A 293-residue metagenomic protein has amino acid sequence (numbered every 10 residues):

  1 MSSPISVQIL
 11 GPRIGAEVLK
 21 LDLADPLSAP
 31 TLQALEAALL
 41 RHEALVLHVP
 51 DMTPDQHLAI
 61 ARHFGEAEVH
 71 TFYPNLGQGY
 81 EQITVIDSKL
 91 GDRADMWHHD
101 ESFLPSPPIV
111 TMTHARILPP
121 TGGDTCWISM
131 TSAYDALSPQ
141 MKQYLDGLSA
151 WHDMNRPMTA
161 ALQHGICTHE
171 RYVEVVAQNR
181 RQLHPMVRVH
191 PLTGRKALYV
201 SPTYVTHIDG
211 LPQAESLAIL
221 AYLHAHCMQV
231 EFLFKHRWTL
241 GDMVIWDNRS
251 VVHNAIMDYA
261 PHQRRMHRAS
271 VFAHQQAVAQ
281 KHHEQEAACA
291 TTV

Functional and structural regions predicted by a protein language model:
S2-M243, N248-V293: Non-heme Fe(II) oxygenase catalytic core, chiefly the N-lobe of the double-stranded beta-helix
